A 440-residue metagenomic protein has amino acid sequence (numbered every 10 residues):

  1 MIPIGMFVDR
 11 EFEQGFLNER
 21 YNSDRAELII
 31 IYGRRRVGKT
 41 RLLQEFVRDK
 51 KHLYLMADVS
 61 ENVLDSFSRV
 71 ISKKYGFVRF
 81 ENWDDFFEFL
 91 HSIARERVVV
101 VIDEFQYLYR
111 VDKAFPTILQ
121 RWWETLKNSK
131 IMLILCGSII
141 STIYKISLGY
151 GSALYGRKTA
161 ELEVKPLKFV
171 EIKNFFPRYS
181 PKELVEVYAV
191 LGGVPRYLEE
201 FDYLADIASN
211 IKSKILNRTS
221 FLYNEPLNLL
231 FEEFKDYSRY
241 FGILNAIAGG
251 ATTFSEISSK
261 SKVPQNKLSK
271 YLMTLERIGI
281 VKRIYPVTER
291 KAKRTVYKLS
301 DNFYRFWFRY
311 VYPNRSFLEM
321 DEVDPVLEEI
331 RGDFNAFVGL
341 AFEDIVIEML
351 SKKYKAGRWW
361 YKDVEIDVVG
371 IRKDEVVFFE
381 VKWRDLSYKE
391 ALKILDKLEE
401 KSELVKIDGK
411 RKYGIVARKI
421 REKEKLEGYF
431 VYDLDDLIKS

Functional and structural regions predicted by a protein language model:
M1-D324: Phosphate-binding site recognition
V287, V296-S440: A cross-kingdom feature that marks ATP-driven nucleic-acid transaction machinery
